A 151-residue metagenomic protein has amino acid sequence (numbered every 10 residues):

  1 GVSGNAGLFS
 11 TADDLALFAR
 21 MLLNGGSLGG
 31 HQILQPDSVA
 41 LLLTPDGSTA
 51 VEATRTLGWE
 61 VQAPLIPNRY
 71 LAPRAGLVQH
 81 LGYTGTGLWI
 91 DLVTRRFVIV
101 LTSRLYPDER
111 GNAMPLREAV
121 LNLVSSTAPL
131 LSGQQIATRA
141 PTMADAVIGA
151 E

Functional and structural regions predicted by a protein language model:
G1-E151: Catalytic loop of the DD-peptidase/beta-lactamase superfamily, centered on the K-T-G motif and neighboring
